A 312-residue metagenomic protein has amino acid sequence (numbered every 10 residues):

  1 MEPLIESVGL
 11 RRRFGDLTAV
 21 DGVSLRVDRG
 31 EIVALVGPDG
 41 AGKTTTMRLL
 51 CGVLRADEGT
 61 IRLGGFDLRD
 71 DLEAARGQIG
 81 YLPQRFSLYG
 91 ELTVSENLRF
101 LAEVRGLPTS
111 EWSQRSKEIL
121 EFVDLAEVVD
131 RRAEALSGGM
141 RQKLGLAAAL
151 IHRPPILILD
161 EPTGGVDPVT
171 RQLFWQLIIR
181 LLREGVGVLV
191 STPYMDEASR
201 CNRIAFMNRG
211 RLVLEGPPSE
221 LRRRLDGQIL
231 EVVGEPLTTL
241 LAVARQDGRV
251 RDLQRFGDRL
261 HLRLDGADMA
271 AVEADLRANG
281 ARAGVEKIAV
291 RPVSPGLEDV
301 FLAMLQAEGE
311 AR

Functional and structural regions predicted by a protein language model:
G59-D70, A74-A75: Conserved ABC transporter NBD signature motif
E91, R132-G139: Conserved ABC ATPase signature
R99, E103, S110-V128: Conserved ABC ATPase "signature" region
R153: Conserved catalytic motifs of ABC-family nucleotide-binding domains
L157-D160: Catalytic Walker B motif of ABC-type/P-loop ATPase nucleotide-binding domains
D226-E308, R312: Short, charged/small-residue-rich alpha-helical element at the C-terminal edge of ABC transporter nucleotide-binding
